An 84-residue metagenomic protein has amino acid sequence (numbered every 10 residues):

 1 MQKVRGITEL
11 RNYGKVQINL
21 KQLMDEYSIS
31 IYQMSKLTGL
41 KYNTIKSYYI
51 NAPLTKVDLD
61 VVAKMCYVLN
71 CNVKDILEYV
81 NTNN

Functional and structural regions predicted by a protein language model:
M1-S30: A short, Lys/Arg-rich alpha-helix, primarily the initiator
D25, G39, I50, N81: Residue-level detection of the helix-turn-helix DNA-binding "recognition helix"
M34-S35: Short alpha-helical "recognition helix" segments of helix-turn-helix
L40-T55: Recognition helix of helix-turn-helix/homeodomain-like DNA-binding domains that insert into the DNA major groove
A52-K64: Short, basic-rich loop-to-helix N-cap that marks the start of a DNA-contacting helix
N70-N84: Short C-terminal boundary/hinge segments that cap the last helix of small helical domains
